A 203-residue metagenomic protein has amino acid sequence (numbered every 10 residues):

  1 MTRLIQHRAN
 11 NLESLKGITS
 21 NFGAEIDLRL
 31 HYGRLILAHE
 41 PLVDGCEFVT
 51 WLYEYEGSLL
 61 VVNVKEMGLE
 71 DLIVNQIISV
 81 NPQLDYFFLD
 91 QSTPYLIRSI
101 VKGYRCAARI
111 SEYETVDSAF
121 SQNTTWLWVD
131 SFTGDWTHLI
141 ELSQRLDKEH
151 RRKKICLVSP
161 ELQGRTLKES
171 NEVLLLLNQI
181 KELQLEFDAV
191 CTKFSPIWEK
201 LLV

Functional and structural regions predicted by a protein language model:
M1-V203: Phosphate-group recognition and catalysis centered on beta-loop-alpha active-site segments
